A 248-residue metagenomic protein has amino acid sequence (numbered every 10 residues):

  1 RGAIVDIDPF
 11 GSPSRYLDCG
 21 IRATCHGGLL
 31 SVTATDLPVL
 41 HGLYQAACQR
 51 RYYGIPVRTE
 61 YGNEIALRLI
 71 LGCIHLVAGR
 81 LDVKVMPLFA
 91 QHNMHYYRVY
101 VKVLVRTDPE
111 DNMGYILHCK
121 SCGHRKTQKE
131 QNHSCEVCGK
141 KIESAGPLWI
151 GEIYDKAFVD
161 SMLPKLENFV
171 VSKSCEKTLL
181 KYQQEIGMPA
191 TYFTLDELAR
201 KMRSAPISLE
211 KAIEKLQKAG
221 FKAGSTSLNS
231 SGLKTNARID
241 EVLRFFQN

Functional and structural regions predicted by a protein language model:
R1-N248: SAM-dependent transferase fold signal centered on methyltransferase-like domains, encompassing both Class I
